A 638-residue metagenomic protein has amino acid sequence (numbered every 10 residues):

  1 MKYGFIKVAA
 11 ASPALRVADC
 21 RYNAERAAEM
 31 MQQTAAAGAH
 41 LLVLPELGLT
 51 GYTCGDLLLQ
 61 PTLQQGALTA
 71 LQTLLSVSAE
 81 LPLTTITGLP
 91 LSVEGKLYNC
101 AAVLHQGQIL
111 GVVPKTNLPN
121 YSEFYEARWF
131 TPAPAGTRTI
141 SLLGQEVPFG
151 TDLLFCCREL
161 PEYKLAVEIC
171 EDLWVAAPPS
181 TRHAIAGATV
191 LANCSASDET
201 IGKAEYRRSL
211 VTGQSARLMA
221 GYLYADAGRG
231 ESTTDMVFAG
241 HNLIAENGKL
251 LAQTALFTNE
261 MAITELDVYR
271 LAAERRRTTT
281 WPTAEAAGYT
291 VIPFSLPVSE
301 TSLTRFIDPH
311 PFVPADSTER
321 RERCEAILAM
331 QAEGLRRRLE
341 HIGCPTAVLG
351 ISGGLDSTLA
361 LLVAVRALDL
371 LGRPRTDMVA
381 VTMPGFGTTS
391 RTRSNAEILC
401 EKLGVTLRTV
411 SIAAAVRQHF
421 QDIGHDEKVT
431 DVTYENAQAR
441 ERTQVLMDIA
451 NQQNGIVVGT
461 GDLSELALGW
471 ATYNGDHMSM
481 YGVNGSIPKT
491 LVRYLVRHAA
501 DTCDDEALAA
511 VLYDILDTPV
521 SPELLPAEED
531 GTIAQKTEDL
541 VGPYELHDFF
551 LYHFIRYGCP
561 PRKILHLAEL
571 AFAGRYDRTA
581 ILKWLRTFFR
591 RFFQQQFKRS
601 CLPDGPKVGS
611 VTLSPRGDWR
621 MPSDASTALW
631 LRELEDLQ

Functional and structural regions predicted by a protein language model:
M1-G350, R366-R375, K402, L407: Enzyme catalytic cores with a strong preference for nitrogen-chemistry domains
I6, A18, N23, Y163 (+5 more regions): ATP/NTP-dependent adenylation/nucleotidyl-transfer catalytic domains that generate, transfer, or process NMP-activated
